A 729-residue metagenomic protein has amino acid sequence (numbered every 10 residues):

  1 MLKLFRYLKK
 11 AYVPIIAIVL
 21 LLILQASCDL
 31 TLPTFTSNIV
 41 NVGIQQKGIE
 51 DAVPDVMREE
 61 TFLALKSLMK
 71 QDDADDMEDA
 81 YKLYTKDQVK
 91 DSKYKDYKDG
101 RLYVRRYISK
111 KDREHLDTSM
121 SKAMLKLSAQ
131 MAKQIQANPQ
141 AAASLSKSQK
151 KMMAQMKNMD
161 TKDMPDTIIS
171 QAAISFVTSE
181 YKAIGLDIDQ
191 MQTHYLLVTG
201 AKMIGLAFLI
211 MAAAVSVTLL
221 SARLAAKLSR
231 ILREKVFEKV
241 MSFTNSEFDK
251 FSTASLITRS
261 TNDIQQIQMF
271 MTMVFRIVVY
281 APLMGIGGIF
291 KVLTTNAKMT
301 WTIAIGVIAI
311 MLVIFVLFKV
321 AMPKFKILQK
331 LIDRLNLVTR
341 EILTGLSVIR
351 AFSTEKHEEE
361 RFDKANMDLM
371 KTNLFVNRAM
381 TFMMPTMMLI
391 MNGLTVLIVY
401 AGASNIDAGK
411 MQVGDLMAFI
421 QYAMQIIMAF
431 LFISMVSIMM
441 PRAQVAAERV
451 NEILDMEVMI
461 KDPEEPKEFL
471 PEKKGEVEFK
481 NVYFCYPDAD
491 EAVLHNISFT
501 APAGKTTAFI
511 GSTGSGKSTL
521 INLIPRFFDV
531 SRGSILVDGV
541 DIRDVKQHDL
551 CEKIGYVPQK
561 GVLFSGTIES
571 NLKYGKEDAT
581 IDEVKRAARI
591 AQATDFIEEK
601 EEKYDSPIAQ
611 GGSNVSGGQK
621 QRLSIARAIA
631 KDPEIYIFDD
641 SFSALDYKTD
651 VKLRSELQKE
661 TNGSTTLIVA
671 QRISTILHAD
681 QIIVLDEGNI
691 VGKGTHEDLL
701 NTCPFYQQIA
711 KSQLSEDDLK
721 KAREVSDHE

Functional and structural regions predicted by a protein language model:
M1-L32, T36-I204, L209, A213 (+13 more regions): Membrane-integrated ABC transporters
A11, I23-T31, I204-V215, I267-F270 (+7 more regions): Hydrophobic alpha-helical transmembrane bundles that constitute the permease/transmembrane domains of multi-pass
Y12, N245-S246, N262-M271, F275 (+7 more regions): An intracellular "coupling" helix at the cytosolic face of ABC transporter transmembrane type-1 domains
I15-I16, D51, K66-A74, Y84-Y97 (+4 more regions): ABC-type nucleotide-binding domain
L30, T34, V215, L219 (+5 more regions): Membrane-embedded alpha-helical segments of multi-pass transporters/permeases
I44-D51, R58-F62, K70, A142 (+11 more regions): Short intracellular "coupling" helices and adjacent cytoplasmic loop segments at the cytosolic face of multi-pass
V240, F362, V450, F479-N481 (+1 more regions): Conserved catalytic Walker-motif region of ABC-type ATPase nucleotide-binding domains
K291-I308, I314, F375-E448, I453-L454: Helix-loop-helix
